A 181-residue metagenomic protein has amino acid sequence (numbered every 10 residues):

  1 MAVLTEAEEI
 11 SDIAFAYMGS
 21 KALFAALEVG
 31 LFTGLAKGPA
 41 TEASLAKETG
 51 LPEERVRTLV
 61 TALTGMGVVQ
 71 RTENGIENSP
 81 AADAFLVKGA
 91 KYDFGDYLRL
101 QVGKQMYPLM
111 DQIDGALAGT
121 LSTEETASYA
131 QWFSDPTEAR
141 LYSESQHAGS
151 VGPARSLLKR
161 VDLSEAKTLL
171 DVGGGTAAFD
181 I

Functional and structural regions predicted by a protein language model:
E8-K21, A25-V29, T33-G34, P39 (+2 more regions): Conserved Class I S-adenosyl-L-methionine-dependent methyltransferase catalytic core
E165-G175: Conserved class I S-adenosyl-L-methionine
T176-I181: Conserved SAM-binding loop of SAM-dependent methyltransferases across substrates and taxa, primarily the Class I
